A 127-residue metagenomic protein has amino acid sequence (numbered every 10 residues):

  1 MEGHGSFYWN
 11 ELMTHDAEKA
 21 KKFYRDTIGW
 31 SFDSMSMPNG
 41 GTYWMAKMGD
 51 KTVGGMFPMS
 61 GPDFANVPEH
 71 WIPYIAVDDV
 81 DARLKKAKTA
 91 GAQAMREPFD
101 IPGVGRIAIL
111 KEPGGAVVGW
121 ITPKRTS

Functional and structural regions predicted by a protein language model:
M1-S6, L12, D33-S36, L84-S127: Vicinal oxygen chelate
E2-K51, T89: Core segments of cupin and vicinal oxygen chelate
F7-H15, M45, P62-K86, R106-K111: Vicinal oxygen chelate
D16, D26, D33, D50 (+4 more regions): Acidic-enriched, low-complexity/disordered segments with a strong bias for Aspartate over Glutamate
K22-R25, M59, P68-W71, K88-A90 (+2 more regions): Surface-exposed beta-strand edges and their flanking turn/coil or helix-capping segments
W30-P68, P113, V117-T122: Conserved short beta-strand elements that form part of the metal-binding/catalytic scaffold of enzyme active sites
G49, S60, P73, G91-A94: Preference for short coil/turn "hinge" residues that link or interrupt alpha-helices
